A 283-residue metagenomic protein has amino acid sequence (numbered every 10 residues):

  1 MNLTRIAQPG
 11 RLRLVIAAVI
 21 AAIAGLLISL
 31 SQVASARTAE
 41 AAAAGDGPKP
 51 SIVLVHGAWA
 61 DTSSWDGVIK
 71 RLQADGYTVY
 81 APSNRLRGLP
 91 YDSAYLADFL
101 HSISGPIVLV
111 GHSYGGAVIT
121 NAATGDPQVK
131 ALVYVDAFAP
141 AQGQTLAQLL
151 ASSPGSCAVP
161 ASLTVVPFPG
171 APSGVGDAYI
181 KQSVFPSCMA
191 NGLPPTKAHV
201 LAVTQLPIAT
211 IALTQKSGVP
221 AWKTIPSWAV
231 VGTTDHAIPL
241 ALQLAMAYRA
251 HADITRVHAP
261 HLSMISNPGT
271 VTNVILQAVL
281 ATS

Functional and structural regions predicted by a protein language model:
L26-D46, S283: C-terminal region of N-terminal signal peptides and the immediate post-cleavage residues of exported proteins
A44-I103: Active-site catalytic motif of lipid deacylating hydrolases and related acyltransferases
V110-G115, I119: Gly/Ala-rich beta-loop-alpha elbow adjacent to hydrolase catalytic centers
Q128-V129, V133-S173, A209-I211, I238 (+1 more regions): Flexible "cap/lid" loop of the alpha/beta hydrolase fold
G174-P207, I211-P220: Conserved alpha/beta-hydrolase catalytic His-Asp/Glu region
V203-A250, T255-P268: Conserved serine/cysteine hydrolase catalytic core
I265-A281: Post-His helix in hydrolase/transferase enzymes
